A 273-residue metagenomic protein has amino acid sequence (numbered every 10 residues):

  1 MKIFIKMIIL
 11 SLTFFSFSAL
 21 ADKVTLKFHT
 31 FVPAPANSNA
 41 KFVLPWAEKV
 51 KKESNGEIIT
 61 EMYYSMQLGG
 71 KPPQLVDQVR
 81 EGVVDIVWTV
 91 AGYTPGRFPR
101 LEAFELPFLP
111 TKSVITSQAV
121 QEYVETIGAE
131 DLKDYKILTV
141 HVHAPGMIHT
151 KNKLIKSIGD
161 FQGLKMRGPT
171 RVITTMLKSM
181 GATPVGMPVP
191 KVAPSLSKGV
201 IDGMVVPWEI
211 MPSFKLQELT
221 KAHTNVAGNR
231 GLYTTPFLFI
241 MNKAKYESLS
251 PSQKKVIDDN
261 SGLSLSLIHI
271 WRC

Functional and structural regions predicted by a protein language model:
K2-L10: Sec-dependent signal peptide recognition, specifically the positively charged N-region followed immediately by
F15-A21: Sec/Tat signal peptide C-region and signal peptidase I cleavage site
D22-V114, T126, E130-I268, R272: N-terminal secretory/targeting leader peptides
Y123: Divalent-metal coordination cores built from histidine and acidic residues
